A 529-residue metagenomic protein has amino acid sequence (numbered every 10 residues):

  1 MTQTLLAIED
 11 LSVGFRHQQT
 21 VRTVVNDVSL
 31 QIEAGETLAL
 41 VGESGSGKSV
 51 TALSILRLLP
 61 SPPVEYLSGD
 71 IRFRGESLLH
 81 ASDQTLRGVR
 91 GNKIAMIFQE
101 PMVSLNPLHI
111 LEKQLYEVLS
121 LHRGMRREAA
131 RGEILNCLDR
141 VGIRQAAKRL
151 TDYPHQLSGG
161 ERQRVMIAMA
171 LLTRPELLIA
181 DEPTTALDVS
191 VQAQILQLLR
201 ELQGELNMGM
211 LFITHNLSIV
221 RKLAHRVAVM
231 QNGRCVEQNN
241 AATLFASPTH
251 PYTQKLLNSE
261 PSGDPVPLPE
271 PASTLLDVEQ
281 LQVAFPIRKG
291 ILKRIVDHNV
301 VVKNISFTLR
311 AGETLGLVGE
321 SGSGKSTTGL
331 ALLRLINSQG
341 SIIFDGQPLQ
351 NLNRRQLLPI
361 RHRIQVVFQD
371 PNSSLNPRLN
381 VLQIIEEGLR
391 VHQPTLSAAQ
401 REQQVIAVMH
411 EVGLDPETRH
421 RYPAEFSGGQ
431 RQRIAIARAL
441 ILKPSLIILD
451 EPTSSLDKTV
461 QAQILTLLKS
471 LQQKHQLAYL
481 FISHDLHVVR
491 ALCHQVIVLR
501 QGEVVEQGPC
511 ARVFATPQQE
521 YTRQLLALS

Functional and structural regions predicted by a protein language model:
V64, L78-A95, L121, A242-P248 (+5 more regions): ABC ATPase NBD coupling module
Y66-S77, G340-L349, I360: Conserved ABC transporter NBD signature motif
A129-K148, A399-E417: Conserved ABC ATPase "signature" region
D152-L157, E161, Y422-F426, Q430: Conserved ABC ATPase signature
L172-E176, I441-S445: A short, proline-enriched helix->beta-strand linker immediately N-terminal to the Walker B motif in ABC-type P-loop
V220-K222, V489-A491: A short, surface-exposed alpha-helical micro-motif characterized by mixed small hydrophobic and charged/polar residues
C235-N239, S247, V504-G508: ABC ATPase "signature
